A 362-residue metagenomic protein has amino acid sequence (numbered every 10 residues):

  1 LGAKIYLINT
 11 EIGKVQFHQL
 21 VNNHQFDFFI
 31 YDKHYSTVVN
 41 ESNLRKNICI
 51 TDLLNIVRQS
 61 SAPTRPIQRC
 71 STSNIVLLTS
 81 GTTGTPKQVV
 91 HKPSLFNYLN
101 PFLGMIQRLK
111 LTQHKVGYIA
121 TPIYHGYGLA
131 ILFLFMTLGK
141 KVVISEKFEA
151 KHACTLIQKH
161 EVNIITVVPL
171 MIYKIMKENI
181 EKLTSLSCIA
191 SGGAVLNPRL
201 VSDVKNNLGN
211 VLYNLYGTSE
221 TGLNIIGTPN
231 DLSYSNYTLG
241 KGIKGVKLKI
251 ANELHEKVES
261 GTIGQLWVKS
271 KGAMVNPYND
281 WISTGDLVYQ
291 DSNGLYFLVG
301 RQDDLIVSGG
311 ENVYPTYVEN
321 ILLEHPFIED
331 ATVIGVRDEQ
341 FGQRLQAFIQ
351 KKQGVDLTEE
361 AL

Functional and structural regions predicted by a protein language model:
A3-Q59, Q68, Q353-V355: Structural core segment of the AMP-binding/adenylate-forming
N55, S60-L78, T85, K110-V116: Conserved pre-ATP/AMP-binding loop-to-beta segment of ANL
N74-N100: Conserved AMP-binding A3 loop
K92-P93, T218-N236, N252-L254, S270-M274: Active-site loops of AMP-binding adenylate-forming
L99-V116, Y124-I164: Conserved AMP-binding/adenylation subdomain of ANL enzymes
N163-T166, M176-S235, K247: Gly/Ser/Thr-rich phosphate-binding loop
I165, S270, L287-L362: AMP-binding/adenylate-forming catalytic core of the ANL superfamily
S235, K247-V268, D291-N293, V355-E359: Conserved beta-loop-beta connector loops within the AMP-binding
